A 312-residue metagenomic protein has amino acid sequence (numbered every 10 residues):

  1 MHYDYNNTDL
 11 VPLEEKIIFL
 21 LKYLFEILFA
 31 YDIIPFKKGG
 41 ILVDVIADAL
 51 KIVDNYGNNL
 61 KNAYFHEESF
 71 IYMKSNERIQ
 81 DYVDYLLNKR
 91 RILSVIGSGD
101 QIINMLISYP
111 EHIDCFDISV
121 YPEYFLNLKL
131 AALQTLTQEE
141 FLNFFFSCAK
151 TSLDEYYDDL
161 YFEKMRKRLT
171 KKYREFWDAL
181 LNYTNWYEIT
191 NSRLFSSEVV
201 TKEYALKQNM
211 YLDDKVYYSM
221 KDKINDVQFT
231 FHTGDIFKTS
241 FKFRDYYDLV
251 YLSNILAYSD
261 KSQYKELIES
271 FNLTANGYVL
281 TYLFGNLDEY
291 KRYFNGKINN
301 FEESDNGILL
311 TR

Functional and structural regions predicted by a protein language model:
G40-L86: S-adenosyl-L-methionine
D44-V53, Y121-D226: Class I S-adenosyl-L-methionine-dependent methyltransferase module
R90-G97: Conserved class I S-adenosyl-L-methionine
D100-S108: Conserved SAM-binding loop of SAM-dependent methyltransferases across substrates and taxa, primarily the Class I
F241-L249: A short acidic, Gly/Pro-enriched loop at the edge of an enzyme's catalytic core that lines a small-molecule cofactor
D248-K261: A short SAM/SAH-binding and catalytic strip from SAM-dependent methyltransferases
K265-N276: A short glycine-rich, Lys/Arg-flanked "PGG" loop and its adjoining helix->strand segment in the class I
N276-F284: Conserved beta-strand signature within the Rossmann-like core of class I S-adenosyl-L-methionine
